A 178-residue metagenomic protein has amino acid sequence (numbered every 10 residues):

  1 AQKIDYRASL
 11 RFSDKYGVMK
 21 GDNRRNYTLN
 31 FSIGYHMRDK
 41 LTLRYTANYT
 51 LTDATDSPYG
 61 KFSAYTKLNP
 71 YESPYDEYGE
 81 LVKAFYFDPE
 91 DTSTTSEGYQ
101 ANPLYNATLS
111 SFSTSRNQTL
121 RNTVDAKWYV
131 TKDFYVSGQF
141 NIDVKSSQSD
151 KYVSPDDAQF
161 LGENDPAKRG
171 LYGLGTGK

Functional and structural regions predicted by a protein language model:
A1-N30, K40-L41: Outer-membrane beta-barrel translocator/receptor signature
Q2, H36-R38, Y129-T131: Outer-membrane beta-barrel channels and translocator barrels
S9, S32, T123-D125, Y129: Outer-membrane beta-barrel architecture
V18-M19, T28, S32-R121, Q139 (+1 more regions): Surface-exposed loop/interface segments of Gram-negative outer-membrane beta-barrel transport/assembly proteins
N122, W128, K132-V136, F140: P-loop NTPase catalytic cores that bind/hydrolyze ATP
